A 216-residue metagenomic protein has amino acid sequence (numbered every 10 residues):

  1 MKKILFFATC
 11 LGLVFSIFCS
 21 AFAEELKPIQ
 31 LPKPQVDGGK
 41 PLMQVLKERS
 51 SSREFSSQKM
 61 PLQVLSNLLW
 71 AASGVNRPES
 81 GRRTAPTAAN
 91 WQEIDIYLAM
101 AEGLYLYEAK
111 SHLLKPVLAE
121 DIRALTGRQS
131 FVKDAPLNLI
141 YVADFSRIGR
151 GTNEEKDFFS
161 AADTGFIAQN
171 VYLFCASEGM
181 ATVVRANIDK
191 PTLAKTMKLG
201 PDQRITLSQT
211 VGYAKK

Functional and structural regions predicted by a protein language model:
M1-I4: Positively charged n-region of N-terminal signal peptides that target proteins for export
A8-I17: Bacterial N-terminal signal peptides
F22-A135: N-terminal amphipathic, basic helical "cap/leader" segment at the start of enzyme domains
Q35, Y141-F145, Y213: Short, small-residue-rich loop/turn micro-motifs
R49, L68, I96, L137-L193: Small-aliphatic-rich amphipathic alpha-helix that forms the alpha element of a beta-alpha
K133-P136, D202-R204: Short coil/turn connectors at secondary-structure junctions
L199-K216: A glycine-rich helix N-cap at a beta->alpha junction
